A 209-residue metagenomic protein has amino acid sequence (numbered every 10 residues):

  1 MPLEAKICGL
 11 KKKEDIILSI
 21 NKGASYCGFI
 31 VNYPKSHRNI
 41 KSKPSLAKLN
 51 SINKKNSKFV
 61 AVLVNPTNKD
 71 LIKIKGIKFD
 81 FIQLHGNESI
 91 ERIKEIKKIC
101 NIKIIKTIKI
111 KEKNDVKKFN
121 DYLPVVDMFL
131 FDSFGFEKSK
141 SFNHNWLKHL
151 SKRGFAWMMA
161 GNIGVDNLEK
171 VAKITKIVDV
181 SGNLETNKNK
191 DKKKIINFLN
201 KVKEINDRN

Functional and structural regions predicted by a protein language model:
M1-N209: Conserved N-terminal beta1-alpha1 strand-loop-helix module at the mouth
